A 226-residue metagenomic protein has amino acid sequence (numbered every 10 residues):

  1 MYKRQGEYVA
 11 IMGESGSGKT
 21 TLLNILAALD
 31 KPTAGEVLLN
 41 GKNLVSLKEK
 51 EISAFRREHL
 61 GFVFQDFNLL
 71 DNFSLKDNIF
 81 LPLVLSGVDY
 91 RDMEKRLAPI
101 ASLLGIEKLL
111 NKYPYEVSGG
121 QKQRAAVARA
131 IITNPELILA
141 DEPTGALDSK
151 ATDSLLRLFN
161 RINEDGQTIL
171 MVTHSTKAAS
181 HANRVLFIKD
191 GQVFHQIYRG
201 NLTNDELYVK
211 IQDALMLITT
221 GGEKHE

Functional and structural regions predicted by a protein language model:
A27: Helix-to-loop junction immediately C-terminal to a conserved catalytic motif
G35-N43: Conserved ABC transporter NBD signature motif
F73-L81: Short coil-to-helix segment of the ABC ATPase nucleotide-binding domain corresponding to the Q-loop/switch region
Y113-V117, Q121-Q123: Conserved ABC ATPase signature
I132-E136: A short, proline-enriched helix->beta-strand linker immediately N-terminal to the Walker B motif in ABC-type P-loop
I138-D141: Catalytic Walker B motif of ABC-type/P-loop ATPase nucleotide-binding domains
Q192-M216: Conserved beta-strand-loop-alpha-helix hinge in the C-terminal portion of ABC ATPase nucleotide-binding domains
